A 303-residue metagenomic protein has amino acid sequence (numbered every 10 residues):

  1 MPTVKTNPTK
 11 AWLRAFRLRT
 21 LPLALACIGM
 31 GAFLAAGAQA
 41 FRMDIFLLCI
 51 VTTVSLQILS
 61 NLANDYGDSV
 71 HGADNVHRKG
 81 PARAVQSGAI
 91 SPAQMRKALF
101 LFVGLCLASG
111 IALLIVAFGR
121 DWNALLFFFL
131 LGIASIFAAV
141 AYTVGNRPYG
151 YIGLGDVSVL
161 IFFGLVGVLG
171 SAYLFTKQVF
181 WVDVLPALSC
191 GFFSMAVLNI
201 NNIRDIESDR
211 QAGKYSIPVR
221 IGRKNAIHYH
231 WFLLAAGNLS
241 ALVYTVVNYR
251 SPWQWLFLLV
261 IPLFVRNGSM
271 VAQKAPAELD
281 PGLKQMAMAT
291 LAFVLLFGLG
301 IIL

Functional and structural regions predicted by a protein language model:
M1-D44, L48, R147, V159: Topogenic membrane-insertion module of multi-pass membrane proteins
P22-G31, V157-A172, V219-R223, K284-F297: Small-residue-rich segments of transmembrane alpha-helices in multi-pass membrane proteins, especially helix faces
M30, Q39-A63, F127-V140, W181-I200: Membrane-embedded alpha-helical segments that form the functional core of polytopic membrane enzymes, especially those
A32-V51, S109-F127, G167-L188, L239-W253 (+1 more regions): Helix-coil boundary and interhelical linker segments in multi-pass alpha-helical membrane proteins
S55-K79, M195-P218: Acidic (Asp/Glu-rich) catalytic motifs at the cytosolic membrane interface
R78-F118, I217-Y249, F293: Multi-pass membrane catalytic core of lipid/isoprenoid biosynthesis enzymes
P81-Q178: Intramembrane alpha-helical segments
V140, I152, R266-F293: Interfacial loop-to-transmembrane junctions
